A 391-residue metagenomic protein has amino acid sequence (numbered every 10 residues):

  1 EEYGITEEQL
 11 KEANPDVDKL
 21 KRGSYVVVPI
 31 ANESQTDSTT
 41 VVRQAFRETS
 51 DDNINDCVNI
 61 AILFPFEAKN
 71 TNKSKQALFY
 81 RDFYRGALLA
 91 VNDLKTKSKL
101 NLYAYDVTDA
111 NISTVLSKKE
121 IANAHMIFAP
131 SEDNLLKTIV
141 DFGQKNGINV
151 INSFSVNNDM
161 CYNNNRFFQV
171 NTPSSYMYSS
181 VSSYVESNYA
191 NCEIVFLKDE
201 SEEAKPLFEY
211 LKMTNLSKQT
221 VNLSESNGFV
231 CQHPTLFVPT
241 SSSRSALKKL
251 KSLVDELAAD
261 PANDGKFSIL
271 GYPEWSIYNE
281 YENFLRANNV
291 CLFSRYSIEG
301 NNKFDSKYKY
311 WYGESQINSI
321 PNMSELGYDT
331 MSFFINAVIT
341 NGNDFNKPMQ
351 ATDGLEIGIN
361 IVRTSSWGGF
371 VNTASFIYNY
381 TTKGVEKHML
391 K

Functional and structural regions predicted by a protein language model:
E2-R43, V156: Extracellular LysM carbohydrate-binding repeats and other cell-envelope/extracellular binding modules
R47-F83, V91: Short beta-strand segments enriched in small/hydrophobic residues
I62, N123-E132, V150-S153, E193-D199 (+3 more regions): Periplasmic-binding protein-like
L78-Y103, S113: Signal peptide-proximal N-terminal region of secreted/periplasmic/extracellular or secretory-lumen proteins
N111-H125, S226-V230: Short, well-structured alpha-helical segments in soluble
F128-P130, L135-L197, S201-L207, N279: Extracytoplasmic ligand/sensor domains, especially the bilobed periplasmic-binding protein
L253-L326: Extracellular/periplasmic periplasmic-binding protein-like sensory domains
E314-S324, M331-M389: Segments of small-molecule ligand-sensing domains
